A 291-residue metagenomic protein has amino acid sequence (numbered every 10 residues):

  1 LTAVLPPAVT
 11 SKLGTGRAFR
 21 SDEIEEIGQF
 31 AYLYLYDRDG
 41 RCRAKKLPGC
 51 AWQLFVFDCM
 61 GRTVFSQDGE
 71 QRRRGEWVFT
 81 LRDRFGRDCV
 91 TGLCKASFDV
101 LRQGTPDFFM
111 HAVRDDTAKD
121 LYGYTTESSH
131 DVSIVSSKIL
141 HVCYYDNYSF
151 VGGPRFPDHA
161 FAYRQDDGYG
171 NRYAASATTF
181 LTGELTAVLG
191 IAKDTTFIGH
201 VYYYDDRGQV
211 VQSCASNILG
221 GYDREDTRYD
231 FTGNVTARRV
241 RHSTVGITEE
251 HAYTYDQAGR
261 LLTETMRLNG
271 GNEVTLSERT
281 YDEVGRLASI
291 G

Functional and structural regions predicted by a protein language model:
L1-G291: Beta-strand elements of repeat-based all-beta scaffolds
